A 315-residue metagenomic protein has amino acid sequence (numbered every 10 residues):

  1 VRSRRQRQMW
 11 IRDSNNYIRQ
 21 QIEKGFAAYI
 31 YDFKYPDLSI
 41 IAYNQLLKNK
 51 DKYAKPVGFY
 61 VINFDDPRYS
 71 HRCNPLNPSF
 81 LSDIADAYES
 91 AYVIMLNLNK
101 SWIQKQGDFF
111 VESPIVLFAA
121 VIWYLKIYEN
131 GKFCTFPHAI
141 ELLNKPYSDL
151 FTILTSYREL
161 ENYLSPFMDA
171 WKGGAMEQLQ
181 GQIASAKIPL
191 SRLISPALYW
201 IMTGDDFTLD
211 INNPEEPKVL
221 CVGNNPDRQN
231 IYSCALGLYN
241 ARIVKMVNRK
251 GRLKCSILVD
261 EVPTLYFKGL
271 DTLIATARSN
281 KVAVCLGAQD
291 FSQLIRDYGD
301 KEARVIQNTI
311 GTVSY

Functional and structural regions predicted by a protein language model:
R5-V282, Y298: P-loop NTPase motor domains
I274-T276, N280-Y315: Conserved ATP-driven motor cores of ASCE-family P-loop NTPases powering translocation/secretion/packaging/pilus
